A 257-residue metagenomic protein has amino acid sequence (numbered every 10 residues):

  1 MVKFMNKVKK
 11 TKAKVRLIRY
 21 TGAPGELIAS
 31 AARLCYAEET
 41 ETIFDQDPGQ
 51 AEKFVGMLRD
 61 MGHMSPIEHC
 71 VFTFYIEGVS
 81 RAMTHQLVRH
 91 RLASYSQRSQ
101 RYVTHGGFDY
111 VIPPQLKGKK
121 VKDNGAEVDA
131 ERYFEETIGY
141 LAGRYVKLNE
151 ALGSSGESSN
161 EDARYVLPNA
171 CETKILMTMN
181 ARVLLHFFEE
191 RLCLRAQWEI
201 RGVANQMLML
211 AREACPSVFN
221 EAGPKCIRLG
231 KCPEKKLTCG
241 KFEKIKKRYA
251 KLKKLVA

Functional and structural regions predicted by a protein language model:
M1-A257: Family-specific signature for flavin-dependent thymidylate synthase
